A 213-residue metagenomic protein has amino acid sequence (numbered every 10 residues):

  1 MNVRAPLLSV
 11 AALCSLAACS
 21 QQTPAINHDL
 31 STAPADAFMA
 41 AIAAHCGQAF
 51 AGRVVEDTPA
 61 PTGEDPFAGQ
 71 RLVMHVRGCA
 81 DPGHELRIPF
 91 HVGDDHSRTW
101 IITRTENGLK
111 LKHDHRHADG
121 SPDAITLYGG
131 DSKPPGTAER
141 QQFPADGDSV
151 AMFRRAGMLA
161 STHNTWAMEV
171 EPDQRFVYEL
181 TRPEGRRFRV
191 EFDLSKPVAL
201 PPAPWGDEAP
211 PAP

Functional and structural regions predicted by a protein language model:
M1-L8: Bacterial N-terminal signal peptides that target proteins for export
L16-A18: C-terminal motif of bacterial Sec signal peptides marking the signal peptidase cleavage site
S20-Q22: Bacterial signal peptide processing site
D29-G63: Tryptophan-anchored aromatic micro-motifs
C46-A51, D81-P89, L109-K110, P172-Y178: Short, hydrophobic/aromatic-rich segments at coil-to-beta transitions
A51-D81: Short, solvent-exposed loop/hinge segments that bridge or flank secondary-structure elements
W100-R154: An exposed acidic His-Trp-rich patch
T126-D131, D173-R175, L180-P213: Edge beta-strand at a domain terminus
